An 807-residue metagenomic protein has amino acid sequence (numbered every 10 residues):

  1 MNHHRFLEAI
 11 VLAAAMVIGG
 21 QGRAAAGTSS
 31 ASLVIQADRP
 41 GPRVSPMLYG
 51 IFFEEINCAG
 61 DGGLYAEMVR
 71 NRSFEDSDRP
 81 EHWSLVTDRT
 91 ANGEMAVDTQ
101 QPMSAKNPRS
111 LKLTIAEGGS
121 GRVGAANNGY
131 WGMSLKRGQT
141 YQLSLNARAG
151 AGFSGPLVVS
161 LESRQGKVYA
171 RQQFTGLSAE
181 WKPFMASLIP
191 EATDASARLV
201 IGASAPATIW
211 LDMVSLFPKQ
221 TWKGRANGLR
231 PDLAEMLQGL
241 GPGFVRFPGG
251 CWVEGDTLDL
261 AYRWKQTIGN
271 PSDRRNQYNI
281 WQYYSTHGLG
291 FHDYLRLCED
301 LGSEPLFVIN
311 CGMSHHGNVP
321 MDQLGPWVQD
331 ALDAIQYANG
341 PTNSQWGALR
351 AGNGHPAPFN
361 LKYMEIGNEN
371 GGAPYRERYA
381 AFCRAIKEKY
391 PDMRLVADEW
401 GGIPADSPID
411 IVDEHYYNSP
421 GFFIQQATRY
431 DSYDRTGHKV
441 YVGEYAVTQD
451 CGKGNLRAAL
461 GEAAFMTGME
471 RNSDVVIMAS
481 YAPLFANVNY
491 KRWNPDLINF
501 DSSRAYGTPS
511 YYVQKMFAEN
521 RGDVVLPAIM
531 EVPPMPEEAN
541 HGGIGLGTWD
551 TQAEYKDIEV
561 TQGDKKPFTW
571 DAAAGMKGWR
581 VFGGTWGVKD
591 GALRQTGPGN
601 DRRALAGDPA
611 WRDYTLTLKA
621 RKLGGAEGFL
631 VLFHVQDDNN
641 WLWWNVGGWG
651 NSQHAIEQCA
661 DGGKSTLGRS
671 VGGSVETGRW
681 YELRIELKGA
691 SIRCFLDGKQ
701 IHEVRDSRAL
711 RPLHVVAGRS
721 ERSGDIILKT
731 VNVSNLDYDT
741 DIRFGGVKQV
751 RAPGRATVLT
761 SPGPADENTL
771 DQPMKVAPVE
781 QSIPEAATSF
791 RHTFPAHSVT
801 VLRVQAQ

Functional and structural regions predicted by a protein language model:
E8-G19: Bacterial N-terminal signal peptides
A24-G421, Q426-A539, D557-Q562, K699 (+1 more regions): Non-catalytic accessory regions flanking glycosidase/transglycosidase catalytic cores in CAZymes
T99-G121, G584-R603, Y614, Q653-Q658: Short carbohydrate-recognition loop motifs
G121-L143, L177-S178, L605-L616, L623-G625 (+2 more regions): Extracellular/lumenal carbohydrate-interaction signature centered on repeated Trp-anchored short motifs
A170-Q172, D661-R684: Short, aromatic/His-centered strand-loop micro-motif at the edge of beta-sheets
N540, W549, E554, G597-A660: Secretory/extracellular carbohydrate-interaction modules and structurally similar beta-sandwich "look-alikes"
A553-R612: Low-complexity, Ser/Thr/Pro/Gly-rich disordered linker/stalk regions
I558, A572, L618, T677-R705: Carbohydrate-binding surfaces in secreted/extracellular proteins
